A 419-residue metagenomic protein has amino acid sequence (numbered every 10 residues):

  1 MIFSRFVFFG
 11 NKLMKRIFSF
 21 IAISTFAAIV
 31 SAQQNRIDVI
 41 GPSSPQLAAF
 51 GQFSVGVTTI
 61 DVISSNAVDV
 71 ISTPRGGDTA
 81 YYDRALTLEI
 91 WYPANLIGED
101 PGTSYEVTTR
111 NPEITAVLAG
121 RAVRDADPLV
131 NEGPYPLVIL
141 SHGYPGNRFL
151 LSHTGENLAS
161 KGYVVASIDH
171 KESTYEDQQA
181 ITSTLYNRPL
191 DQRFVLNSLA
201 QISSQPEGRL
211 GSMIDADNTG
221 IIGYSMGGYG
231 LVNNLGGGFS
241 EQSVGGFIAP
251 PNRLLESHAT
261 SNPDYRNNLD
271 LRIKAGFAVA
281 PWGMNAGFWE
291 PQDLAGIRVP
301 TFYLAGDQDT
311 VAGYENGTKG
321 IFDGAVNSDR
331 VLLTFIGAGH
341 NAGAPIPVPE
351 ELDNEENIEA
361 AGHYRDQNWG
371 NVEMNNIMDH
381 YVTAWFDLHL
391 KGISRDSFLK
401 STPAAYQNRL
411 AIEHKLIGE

Functional and structural regions predicted by a protein language model:
Q34-V138, E351: Domain-level recognition of soluble alpha/beta enzyme cores, biased toward histidine phosphatases/phosphomutases
N35-P42, N327-S328, G337-N341, P345-E419: Alpha/beta-hydrolase-fold serine-hydrolase catalytic core, especially in secreted/extracellular enzymes
D127-Y135, L140, Y144-D177, N285-A286 (+1 more regions): Short substrate-entry loop that stabilizes the transition state in hydrolases
T182-A216, S243-I248: Alpha/beta-hydrolase active-site loop
N218-G220: Residue in the alpha/beta-hydrolase core beta-strand immediately N-terminal to the catalytic nucleophile
G223, G227, L231: Gly/Ala-rich beta-loop-alpha elbow adjacent to hydrolase catalytic centers
E290-P291, G313-D323: Short alpha-helix in the alpha/beta-hydrolase fold that links the catalytic acid
I297, Y303-A305: Short beta-strand/loop motif that positions the catalytic acidic residue of the alpha/beta-hydrolase fold
